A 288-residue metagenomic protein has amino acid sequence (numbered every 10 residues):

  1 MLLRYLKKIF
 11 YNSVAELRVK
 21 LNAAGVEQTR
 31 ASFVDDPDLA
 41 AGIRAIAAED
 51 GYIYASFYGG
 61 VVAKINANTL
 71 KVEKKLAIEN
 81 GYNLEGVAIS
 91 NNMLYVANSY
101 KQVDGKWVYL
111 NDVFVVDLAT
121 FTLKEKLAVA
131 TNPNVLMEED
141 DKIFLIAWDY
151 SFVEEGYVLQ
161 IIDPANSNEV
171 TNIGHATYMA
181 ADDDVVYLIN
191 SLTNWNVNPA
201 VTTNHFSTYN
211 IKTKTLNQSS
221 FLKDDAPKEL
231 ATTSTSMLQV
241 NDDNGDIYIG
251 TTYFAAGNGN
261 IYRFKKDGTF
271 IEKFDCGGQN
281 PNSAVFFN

Functional and structural regions predicted by a protein language model:
M1-N288: Predominantly soluble domains enriched in secretory-pathway, periplasmic, or organellar proteins
